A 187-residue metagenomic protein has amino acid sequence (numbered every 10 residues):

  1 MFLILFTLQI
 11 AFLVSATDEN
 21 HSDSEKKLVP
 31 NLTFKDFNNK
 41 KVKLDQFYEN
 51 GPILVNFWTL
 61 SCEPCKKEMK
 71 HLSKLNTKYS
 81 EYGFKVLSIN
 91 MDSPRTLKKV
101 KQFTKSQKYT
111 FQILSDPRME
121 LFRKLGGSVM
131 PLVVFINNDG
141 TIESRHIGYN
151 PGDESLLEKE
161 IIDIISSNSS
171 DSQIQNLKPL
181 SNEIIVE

Functional and structural regions predicted by a protein language model:
F2-A11: Bacterial N-terminal signal peptides
S15-D45: N-terminal "domain-start" segment that seeds a small globular fold
L44-E63: Short active-site neighborhood of thiol/selenol oxidoreductases, capturing the structured segment around
L54-V55, V86, V133: Hydrophobic beta-strand anchors of alpha/beta hydrolase catalytic cores
K66-Q107, P117-R123: Structural microenvironment flanking redox-active thiols in thiol-disulfide oxidoreductases
Q102-Y109, P117-I162: Thiol/disulfide oxidoreductase modules built on the thioredoxin-like
S166-E187: Non-globular targeting/processing and membrane-anchoring segments
